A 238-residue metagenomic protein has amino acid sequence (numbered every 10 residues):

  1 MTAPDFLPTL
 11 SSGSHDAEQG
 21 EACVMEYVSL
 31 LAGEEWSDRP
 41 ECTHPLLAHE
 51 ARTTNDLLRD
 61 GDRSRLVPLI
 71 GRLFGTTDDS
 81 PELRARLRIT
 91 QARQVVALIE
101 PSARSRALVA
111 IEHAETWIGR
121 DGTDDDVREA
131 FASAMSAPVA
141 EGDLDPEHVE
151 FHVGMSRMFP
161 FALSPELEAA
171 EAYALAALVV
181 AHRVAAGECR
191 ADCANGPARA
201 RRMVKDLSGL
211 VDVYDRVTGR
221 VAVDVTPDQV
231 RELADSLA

Functional and structural regions predicted by a protein language model:
T2-R63: Leu/Val/Ala/Ile-rich N-terminal alpha-helices, chiefly Sec-type signal peptides and the beginnings
W36-A238: Structured binding/interaction patches within domain cores
